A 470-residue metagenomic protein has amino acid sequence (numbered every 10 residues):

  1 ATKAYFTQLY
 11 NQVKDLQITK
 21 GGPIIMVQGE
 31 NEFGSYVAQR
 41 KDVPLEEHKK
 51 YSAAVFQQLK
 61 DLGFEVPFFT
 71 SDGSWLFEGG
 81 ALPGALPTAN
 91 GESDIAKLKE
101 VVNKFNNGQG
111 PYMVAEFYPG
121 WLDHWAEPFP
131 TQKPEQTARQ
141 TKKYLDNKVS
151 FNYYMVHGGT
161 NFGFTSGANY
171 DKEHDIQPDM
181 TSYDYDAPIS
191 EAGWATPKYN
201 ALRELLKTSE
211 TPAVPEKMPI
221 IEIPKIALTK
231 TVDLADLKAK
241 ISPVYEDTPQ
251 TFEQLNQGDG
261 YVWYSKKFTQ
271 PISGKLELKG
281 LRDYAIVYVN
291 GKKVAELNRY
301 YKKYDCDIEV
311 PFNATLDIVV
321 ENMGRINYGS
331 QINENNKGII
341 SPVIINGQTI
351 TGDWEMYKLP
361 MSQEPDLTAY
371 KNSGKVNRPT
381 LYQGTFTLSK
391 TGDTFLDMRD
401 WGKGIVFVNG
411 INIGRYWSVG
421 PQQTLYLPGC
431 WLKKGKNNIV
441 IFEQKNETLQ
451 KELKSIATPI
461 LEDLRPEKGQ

Functional and structural regions predicted by a protein language model:
A1-A4, E30-K49, L86-S93, Y118-Q136 (+2 more regions): The substrate-binding groove and active-site-proximal loops of carbohydrate-active enzymes, especially glycoside
T2-A81: Active-site neighborhood of glycoside hydrolase catalytic domains
D61, E92-S190, W194, L205: Catalytic-core region of carbohydrate-active enzymes that cleave or remodel glycosidic bonds
D175-I176, M180-D184, K198, Q250-Q254 (+5 more regions): A cross-kingdom feature marking solvent-exposed beta-strand/loop segments within repeated, beta-rich binding/scaffold
D179-D233: Aromatic- and carboxylate-lined catalytic core of secreted/periplasmic carbohydrate-active enzymes
V232-S265, K358-Y382: Edge strands and adjacent loops of beta-rich recognition modules
G274-Y288, L316, F386-N409, Y416-W417 (+1 more regions): Aromatic-lined ligand-binding clefts that engage carbohydrates, nucleic acids, or primary amines
E321-G352, N446-Q470: Glycine/proline-rich low-complexity spacer/linker segments in large multi-domain proteins
